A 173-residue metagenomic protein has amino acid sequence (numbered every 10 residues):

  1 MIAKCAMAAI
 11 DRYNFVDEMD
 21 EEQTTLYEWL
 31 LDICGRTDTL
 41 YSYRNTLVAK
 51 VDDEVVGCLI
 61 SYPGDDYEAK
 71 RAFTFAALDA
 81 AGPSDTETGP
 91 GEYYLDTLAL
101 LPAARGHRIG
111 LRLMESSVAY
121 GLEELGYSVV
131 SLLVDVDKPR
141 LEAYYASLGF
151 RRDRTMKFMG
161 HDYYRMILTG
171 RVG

Functional and structural regions predicted by a protein language model:
M7-C34, N45, D79: Conserved GNAT-fold acetyl-CoA-binding loop/helix
C34-V48, G64-A69, Y94: A short helix-loop-beta-strand connector motif used in the catalytic cores of GNAT acetyltransferases and, in some
V48, E54-P63, Y94, A99: Conserved beta-strand in the GNAT
Y62-T97: Conserved acyl-donor/pantetheine-binding loop and adjacent beta-alpha core of acyl/acetyltransferases and related
G91-Y93, R105, M114, G121-L133: Conserved GNAT acetyl-CoA-binding A-motif
L98-R105, S116, S131-L141, K157-Y163 (+1 more regions): Conserved beta-strand-loop-alpha-helix junction that forms the acyl-donor binding cleft
L100, G106-Y120, A146-S147: Conserved acetyl-CoA-binding loop-helix of GNAT-fold acetyltransferases
Y145-R154: Conserved acetyl-CoA-binding loop of GNAT-fold acetyltransferases
